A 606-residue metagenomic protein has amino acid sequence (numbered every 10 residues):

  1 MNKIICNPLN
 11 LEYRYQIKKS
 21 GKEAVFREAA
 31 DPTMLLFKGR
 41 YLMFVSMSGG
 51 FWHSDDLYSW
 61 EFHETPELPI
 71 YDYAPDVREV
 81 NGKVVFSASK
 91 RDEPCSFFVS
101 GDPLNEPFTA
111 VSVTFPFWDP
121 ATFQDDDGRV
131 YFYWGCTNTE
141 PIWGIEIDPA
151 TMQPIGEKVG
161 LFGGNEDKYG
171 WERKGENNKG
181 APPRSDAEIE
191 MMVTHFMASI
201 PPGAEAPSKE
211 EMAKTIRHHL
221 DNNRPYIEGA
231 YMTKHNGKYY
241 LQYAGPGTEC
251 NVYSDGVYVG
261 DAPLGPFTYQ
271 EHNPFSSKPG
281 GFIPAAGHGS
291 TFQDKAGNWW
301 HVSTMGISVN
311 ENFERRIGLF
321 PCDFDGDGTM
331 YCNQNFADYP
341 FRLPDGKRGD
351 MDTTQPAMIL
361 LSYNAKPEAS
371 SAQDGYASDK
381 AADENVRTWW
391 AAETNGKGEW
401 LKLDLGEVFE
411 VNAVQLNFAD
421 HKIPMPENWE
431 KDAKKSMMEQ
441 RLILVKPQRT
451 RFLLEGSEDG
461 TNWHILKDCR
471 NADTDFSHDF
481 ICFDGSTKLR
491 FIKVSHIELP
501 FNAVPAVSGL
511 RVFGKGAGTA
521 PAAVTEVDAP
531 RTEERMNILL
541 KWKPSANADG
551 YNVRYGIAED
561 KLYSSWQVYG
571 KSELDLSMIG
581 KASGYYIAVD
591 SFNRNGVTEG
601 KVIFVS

Functional and structural regions predicted by a protein language model:
M1-N222, K234-Y239, A244-G281, A296 (+2 more regions): Beta-rich carbohydrate-recognition and catalytic domains
S46, R315, S545-N547, K581: Short glycine/proline-centered coil/turn motifs in the loop regions of extracellular beta-sandwich domains
D56, D102, A262, S457-N462 (+2 more regions): Change "in extracellular beta-sheet-rich domains … of secreted and cell-surface proteins" to "in beta-sheet-rich domains
D383-I465, S477-N547, A558, S591: Aromatic, loop-rich ligand-recognition surfaces of beta-strand-rich domains
E455, N547-G570: Extracellular low-complexity, O-glycosylation-prone stalks/linkers
D473-H478, Q567-D575: Short, solvent-exposed loop/turn segments in extracellular or other extracytoplasmic domains
V504-P505, G509, F592-S606: Extracellular fibronectin type III
L576-T598: Beta-strand-rich modules
